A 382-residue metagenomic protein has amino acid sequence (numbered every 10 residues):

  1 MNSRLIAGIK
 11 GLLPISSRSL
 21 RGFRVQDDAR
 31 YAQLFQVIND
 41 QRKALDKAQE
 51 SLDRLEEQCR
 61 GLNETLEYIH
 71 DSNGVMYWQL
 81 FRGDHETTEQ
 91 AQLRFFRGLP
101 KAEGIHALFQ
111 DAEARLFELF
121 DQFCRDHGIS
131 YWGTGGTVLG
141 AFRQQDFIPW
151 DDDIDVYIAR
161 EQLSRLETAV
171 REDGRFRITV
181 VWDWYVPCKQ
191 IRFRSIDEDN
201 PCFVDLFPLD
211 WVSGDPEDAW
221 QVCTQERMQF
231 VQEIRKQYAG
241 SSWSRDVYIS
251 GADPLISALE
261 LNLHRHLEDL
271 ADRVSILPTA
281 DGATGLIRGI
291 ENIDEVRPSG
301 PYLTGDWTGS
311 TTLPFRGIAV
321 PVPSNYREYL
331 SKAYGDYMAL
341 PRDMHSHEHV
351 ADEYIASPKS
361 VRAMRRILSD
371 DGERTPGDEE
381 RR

Functional and structural regions predicted by a protein language model:
M1-L93: Boundary detector for helix-to-coil junctions that initiate low-complexity/charged tails
N63-G133: Helical scaffold of the NTase/Pol beta-like nucleotidyltransferase catalytic core
K101-R125, V170-Q225, Q229, Y238-A333 (+1 more regions): Conserved catalytic core of two-metal-ion nucleotidyltransferases
D121-I154, G305: Active-site nucleotide-donor binding segment shared across nucleotidyl transfer reactions
S130-Y131, D155, T312, A319: Beta-sheet entry/capping signal
W132, T137-L139, F147-W150, F315 (+2 more regions): Tryptophan-centric aromatic hotspots in well-structured domains and transmembrane helices
L139, S164, V212-G214: Surface-exposed, flexible loop/turn segments at secondary-structure boundaries
Q144-L166, G317: Catalytic metal-binding acidic patch
